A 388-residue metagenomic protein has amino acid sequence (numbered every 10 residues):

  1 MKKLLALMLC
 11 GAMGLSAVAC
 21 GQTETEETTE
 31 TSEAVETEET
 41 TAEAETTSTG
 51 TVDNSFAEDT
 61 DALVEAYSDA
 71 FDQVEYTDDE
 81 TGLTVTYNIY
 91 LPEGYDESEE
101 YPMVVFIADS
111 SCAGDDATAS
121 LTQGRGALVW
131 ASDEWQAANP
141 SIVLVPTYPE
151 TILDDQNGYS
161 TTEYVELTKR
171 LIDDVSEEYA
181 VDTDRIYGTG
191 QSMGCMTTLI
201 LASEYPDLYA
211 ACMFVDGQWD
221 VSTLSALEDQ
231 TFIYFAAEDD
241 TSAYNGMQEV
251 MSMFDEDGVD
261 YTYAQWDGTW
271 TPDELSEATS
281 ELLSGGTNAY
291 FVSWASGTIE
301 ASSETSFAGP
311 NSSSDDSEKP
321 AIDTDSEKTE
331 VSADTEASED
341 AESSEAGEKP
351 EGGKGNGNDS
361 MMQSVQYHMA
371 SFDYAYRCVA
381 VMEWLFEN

Functional and structural regions predicted by a protein language model:
M1-L4: Positively charged n-region of N-terminal signal peptides that target proteins for export
S16-A19: C-terminal motif of bacterial Sec signal peptides marking the signal peptidase cleavage site
G21-Q22, E30-E33, E39-Y101, T189 (+3 more regions): A domain-start/cap signature at the N-terminus of enzymes
E24-S48, S326-S344: Low-complexity, Pro/Thr/Ser/Glu-rich flexible segments characteristic of extracytoplasmic/periplasmic regions
G94-Y95, E99, L153-S192: Gly/Ser-rich "nucleophile elbow"/oxyanion-hole loop immediately N-terminal to the catalytic nucleophile in hydrolases
M103, I107-E166: Active-site machinery of serine-nucleophile hydrolases
E177-E178, D184-E228: Primarily recognizes the serine-hydrolase "nucleophile elbow" in alpha/beta-hydrolase and SGNH/GDSL folds
F235, D240-Y244, D260-N388: C-terminal catalytic histidine-bearing segment of alpha/beta-hydrolase fold enzymes
